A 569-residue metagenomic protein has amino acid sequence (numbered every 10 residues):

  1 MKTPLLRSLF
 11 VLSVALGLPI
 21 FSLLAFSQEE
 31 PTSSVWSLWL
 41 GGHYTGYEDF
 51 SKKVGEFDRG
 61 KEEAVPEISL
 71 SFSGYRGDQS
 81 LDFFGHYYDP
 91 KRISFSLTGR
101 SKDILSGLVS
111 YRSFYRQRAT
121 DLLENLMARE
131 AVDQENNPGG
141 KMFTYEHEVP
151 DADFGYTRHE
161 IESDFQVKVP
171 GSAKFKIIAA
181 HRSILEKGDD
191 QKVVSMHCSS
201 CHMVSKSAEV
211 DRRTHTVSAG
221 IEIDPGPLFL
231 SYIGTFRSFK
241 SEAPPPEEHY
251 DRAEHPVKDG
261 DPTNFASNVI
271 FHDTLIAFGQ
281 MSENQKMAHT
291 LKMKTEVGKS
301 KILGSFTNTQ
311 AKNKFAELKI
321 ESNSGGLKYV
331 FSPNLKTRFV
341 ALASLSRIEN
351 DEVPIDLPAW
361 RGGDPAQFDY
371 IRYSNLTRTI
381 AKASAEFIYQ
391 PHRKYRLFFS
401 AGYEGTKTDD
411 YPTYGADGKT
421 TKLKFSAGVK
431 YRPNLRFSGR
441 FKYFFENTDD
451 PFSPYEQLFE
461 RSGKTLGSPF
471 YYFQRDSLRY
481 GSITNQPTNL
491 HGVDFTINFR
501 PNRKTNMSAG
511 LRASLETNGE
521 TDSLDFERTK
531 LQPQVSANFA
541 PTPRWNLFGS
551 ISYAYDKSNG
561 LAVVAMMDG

Functional and structural regions predicted by a protein language model:
K2-S13: Bacterial N-terminal signal peptides that target proteins for export
V11-S22: Bacterial N-terminal signal peptides
S22-Q28: Signal peptide processing junction and immediate N-terminal pro/mature segment of secreted/exported proteins
Q28-W36, G41-G569: Gram-negative and organellar
